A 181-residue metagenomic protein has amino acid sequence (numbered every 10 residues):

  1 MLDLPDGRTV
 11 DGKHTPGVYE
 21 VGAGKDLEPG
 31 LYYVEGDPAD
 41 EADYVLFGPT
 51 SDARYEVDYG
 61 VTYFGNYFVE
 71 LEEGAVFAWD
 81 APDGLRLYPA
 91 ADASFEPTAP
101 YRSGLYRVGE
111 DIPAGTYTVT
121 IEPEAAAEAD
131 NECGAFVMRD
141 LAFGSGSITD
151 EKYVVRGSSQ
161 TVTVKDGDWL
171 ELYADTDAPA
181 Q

Functional and structural regions predicted by a protein language model:
M1-K13, K25, D37-P100, E124-Q181: Primarily secretory-pathway and cell-envelope proteins
G17-L31, G104, V108, P113-T116: A glycine-anchored, Pro-Gly-centered beta-turn/N-cap motif
E20, F68-E70, R107, T118 (+1 more regions): Generic structural detector for well-ordered beta-strands
